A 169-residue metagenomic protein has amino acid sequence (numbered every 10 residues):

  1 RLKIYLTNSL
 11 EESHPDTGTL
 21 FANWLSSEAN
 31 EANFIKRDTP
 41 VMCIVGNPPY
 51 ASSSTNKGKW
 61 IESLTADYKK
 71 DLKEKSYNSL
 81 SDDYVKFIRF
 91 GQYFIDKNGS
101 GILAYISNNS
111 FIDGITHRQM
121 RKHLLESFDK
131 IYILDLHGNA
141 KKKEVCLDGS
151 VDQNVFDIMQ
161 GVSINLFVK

Functional and structural regions predicted by a protein language model:
R1-I133, K143: SAM-dependent methyltransferase catalytic region
L136: Short, ordered loop/turn segments at secondary-structure junctions
L147-G149: Conserved active-site and SAM-binding loop architecture of S-adenosyl-L-methionine-dependent nucleic-acid
V151-F156: Conserved RecA-like P-loop NTPase helicase motor core
D157-K169: Conserved beta strand-loop-helix elements of the APE1-like EEP
